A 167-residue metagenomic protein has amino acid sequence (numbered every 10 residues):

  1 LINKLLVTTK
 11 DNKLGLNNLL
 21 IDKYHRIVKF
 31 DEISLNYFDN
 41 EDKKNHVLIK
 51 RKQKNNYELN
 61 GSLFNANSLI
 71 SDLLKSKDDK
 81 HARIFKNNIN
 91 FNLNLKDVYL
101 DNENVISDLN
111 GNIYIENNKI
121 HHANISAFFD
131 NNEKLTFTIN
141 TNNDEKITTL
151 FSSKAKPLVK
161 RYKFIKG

Functional and structural regions predicted by a protein language model:
L1-G167: Membrane-proximal interfacial segments on either side of biological membranes
